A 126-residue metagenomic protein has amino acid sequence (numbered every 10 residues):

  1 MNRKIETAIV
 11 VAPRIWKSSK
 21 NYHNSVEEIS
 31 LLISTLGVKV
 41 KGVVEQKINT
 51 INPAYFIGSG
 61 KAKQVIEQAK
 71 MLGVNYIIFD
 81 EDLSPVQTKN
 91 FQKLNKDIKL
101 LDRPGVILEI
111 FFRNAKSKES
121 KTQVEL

Functional and structural regions predicted by a protein language model:
M1-E109: N-terminal accessory targeting/assembly segments
P104-L126: Extended, highly charged alpha-helical segments
